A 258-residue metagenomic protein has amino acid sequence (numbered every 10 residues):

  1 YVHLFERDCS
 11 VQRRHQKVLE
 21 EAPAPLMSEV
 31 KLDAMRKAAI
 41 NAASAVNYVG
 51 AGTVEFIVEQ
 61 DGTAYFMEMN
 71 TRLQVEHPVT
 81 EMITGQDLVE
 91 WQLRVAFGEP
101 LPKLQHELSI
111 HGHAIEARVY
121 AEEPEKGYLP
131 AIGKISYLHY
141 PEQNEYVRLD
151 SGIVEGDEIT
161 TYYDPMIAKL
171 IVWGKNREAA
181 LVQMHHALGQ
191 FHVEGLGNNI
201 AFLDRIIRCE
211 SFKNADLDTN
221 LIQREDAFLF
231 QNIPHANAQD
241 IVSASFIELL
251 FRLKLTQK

Functional and structural regions predicted by a protein language model:
Y1-K37, L73-L88: ATP-dependent carboxylate/phosphate-activation module, predominantly the ATP-grasp catalytic core and closely related
Y1-V2, Q16-K17, A64, E116 (+2 more regions): Structural motif
V2-H3, N47-Q74: Conserved metal-phosphate-binding beta-hairpin within the catalytic cores of diverse ATP-dependent phosphoryl-transfer
E6, V58, T71, V119-A121 (+1 more regions): Flexible glycine-/small-residue-rich
E6-R7, A22, M69, E122 (+1 more regions): Fold-independent oxyanion-binding glycine-rich loops and adjacent beta-strand/coil segments at enzyme active sites
S10, N41, A45-Y48, V75 (+1 more regions): Conserved helix-loop functional segments at active or binding sites
E21-E59, A187: A long amphipathic alpha-helix within ATP-dependent nucleotide-binding catalytic cores
A39, P78-K258: Catalytic cores of soluble metabolic enzymes centered on carboxylation/carboxyl-transfer
